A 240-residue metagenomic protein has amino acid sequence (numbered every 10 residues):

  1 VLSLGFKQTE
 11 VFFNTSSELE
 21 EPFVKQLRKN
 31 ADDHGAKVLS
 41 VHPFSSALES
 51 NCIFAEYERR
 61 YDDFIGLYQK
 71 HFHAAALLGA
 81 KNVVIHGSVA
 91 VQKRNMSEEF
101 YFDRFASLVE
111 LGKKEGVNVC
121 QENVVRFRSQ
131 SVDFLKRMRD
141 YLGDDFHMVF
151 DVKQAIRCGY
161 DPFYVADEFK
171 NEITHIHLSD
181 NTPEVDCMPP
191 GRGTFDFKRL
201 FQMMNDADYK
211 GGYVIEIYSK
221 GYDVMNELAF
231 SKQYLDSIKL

Functional and structural regions predicted by a protein language model:
V1-A76, K113, D144-H147, N171 (+1 more regions): N-terminal pre-domain/capping segments
K7, K37, K81, T174 (+1 more regions): Short acidic/polar active-site loop segments enriched in Thr and Asp
Q8-T9, V41, S107-F197: Acidic/histidine-rich catalytic cores of soluble enzymes
F12-Q26, A90-M96, R126-S131, V152-Y160 (+2 more regions): Acidic-and-aromatic substrate-binding clefts and catalytic sites of carbohydrate-active enzymes
P22-Q26, Y61, I65-Y68, S97-A106 (+4 more regions): Charged helix-capping and loop-helix junction motifs
S45-S50, A90-Q92, D180-V185: Conserved radical SAM core fold
S50-H147: Active-site acidic/histidine proton-transfer and metal-coordination neighborhood in alpha/beta enzyme cores
G212-I217: Short acidic/histidine-rich active-site segments
